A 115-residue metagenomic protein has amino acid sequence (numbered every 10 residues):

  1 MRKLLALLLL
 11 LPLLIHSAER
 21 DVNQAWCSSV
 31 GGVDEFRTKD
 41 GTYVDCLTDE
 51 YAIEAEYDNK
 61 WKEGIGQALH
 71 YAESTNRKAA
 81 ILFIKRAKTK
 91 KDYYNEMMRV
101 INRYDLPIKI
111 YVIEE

Functional and structural regions predicted by a protein language model:
L4-L13: Sec-dependent N-terminal signal peptides
L14-D49: Acidic-basic catalytic patches of nuclease active cores, encompassing PD-(D/E)XK and other metal-cofactor nuclease
D21, C27-G32, R103-E115: Basic, alpha-helical nucleic-acid-binding regions used in initiation and control of genome expression
S29-E35, I53-G64: Phosphate-binding glycine-rich loops and adjacent basic patches that engage nucleotide phosphates, nucleic-acid
C46-Y57, Y71: Conserved catalytic cores of phosphodiester-cleaving nucleases, focusing on short active-site segments
D58-I113: Catalytic cores of nucleic-acid endonucleases
